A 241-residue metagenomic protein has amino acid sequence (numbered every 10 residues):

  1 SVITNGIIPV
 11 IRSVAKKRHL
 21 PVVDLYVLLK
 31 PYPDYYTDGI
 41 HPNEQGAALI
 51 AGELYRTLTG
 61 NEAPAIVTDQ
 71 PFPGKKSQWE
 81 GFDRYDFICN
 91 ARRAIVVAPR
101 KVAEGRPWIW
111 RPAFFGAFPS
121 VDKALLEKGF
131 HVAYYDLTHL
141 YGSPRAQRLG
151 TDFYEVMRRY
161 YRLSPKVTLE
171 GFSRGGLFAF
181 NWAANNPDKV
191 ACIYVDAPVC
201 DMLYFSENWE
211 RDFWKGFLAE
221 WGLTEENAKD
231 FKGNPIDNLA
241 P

Functional and structural regions predicted by a protein language model:
V2-P64: Catalytic His-Asp segment of secreted/periplasmic serine-dependent ester chemistry enzymes
P64-E104, D212-L218: A domain-start/cap signature at the N-terminus of enzymes
A117-A133: Short amphipathic alpha-helix adjacent to the substrate-entry channel of hydrolases
Y141-R162: Alpha/beta-hydrolase active-site loop
Y161-S173: Alpha/beta-hydrolase fold nucleophile elbow
G171-N181: Glycine-rich nucleophile elbow surrounding the catalytic serine of serine-hydrolase chemistry
N181-A228: Hydrolase active-site cap/lid region
D230-P241: Serine-hydrolase catalytic core
